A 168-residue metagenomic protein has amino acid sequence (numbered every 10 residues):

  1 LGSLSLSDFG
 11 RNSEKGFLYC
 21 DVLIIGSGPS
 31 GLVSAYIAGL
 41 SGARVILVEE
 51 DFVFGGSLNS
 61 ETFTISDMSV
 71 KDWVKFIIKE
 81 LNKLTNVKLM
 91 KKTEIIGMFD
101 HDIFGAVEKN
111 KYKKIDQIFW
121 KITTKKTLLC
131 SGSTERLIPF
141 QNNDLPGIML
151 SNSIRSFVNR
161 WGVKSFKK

Functional and structural regions predicted by a protein language model:
L1-I25, I78-K167: FAD-binding core/adjacent interface of flavoenzyme oxidoreductases
C20-L81, I138, S156-N159, F166-K168: Beta1-alpha1 glycine-rich phosphate/pyrophosphate-binding loop at the start of Rossmann-like nucleotide-binding domains
